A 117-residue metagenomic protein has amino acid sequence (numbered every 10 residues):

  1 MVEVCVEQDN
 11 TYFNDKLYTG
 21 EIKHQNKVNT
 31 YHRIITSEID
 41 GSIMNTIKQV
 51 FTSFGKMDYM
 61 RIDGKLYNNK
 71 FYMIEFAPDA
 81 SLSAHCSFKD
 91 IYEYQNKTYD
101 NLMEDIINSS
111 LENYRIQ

Functional and structural regions predicted by a protein language model:
M1, M44, M57-M60, M73 (+1 more regions): Detector for methionine-enriched segments
M1-G20, I62, F71-A77: Beta-strand scaffold of nucleotide-dependent catalytic cores
T11-L17, H32-I35, C86-I91, R115-Q117: Surface-exposed beta-strand edges and their flanking turn/coil or helix-capping segments
E21-Y67, S109-S110, Y114-R115: A long amphipathic alpha-helix within ATP-dependent nucleotide-binding catalytic cores
Y67-Q117: C-terminal active-site "lid" helix and adjoining low-complexity regulatory extension at the edge of ATP-using catalytic
